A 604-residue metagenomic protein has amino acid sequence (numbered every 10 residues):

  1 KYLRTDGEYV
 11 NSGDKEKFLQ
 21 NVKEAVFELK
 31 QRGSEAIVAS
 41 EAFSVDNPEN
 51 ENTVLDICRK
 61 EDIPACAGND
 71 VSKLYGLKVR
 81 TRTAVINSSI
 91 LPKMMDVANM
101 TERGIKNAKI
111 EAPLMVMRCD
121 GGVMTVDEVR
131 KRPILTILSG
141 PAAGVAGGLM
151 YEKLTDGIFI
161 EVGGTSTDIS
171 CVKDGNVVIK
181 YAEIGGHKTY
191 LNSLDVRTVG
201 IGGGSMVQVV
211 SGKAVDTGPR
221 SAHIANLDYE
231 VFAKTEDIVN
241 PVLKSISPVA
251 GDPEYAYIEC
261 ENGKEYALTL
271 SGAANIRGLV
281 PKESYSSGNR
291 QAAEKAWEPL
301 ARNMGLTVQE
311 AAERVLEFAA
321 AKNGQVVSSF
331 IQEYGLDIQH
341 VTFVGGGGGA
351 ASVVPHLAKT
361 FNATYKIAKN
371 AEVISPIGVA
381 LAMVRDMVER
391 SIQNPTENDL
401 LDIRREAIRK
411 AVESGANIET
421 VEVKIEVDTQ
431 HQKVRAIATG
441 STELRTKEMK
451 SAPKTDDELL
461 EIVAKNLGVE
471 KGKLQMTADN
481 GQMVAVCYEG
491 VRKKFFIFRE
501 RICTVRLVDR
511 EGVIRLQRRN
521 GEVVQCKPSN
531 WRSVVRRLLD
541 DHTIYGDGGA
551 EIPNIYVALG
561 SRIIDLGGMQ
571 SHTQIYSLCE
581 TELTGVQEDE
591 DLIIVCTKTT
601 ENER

Functional and structural regions predicted by a protein language model:
K1-R604: N-terminally biased helix-coil "hinge/interface" segments that flank
